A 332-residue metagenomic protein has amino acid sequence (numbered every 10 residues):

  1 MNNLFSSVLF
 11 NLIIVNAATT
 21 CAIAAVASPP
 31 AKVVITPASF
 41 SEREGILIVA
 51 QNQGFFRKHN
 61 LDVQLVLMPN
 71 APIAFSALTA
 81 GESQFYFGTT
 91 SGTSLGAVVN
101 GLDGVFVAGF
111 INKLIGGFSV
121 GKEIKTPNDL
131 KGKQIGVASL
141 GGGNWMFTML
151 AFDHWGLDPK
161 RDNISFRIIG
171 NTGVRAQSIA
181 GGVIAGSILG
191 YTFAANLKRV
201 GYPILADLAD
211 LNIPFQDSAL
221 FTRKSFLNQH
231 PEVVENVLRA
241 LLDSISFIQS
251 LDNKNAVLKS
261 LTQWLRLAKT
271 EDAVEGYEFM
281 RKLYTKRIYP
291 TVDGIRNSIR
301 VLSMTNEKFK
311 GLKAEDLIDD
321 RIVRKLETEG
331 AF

Functional and structural regions predicted by a protein language model:
M1-K32, F332: Short, low-complexity disordered leader/linker segments with a strong preference for bacterial N-terminal type II
A25-N171, R175-G181, A185-Y191, I204-P214: Short, glycine-/small- and polar/acidic-enriched structural segments that line small-molecule recognition paths
A50, F56, A97, F152 (+4 more regions): Hydrophobic alpha-helix position signal
S83, F87, M280-G294, K325-A331: Short amphipathic alpha-helical segments at helix boundaries and their inter-helical linkers
G92, G173-L265: Pocket-lining segment of extracytoplasmic ligand-binding domains
N228-K310: Secondary-structure end/capping motifs
I299-F332: Conserved C-terminal helix/tail region of periplasmic/extracytoplasmic solute-binding proteins
